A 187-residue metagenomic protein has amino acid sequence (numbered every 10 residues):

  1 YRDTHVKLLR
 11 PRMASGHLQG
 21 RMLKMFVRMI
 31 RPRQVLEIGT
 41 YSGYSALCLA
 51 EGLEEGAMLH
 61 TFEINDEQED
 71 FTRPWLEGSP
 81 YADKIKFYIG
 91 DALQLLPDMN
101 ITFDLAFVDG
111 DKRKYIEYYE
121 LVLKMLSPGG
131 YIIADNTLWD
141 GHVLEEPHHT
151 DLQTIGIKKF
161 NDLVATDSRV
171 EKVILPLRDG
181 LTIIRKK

Functional and structural regions predicted by a protein language model:
Y1-A14: Rossmann-like AdoMet
G16-K187: S-adenosylmethionine/decaboxylated-SAM
